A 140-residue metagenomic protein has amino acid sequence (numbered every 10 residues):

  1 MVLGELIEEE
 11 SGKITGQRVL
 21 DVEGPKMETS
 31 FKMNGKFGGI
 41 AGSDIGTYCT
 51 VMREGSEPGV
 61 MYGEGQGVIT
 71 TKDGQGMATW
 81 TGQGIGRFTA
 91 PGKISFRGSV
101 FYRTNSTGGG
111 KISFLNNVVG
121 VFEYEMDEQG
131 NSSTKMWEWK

Functional and structural regions predicted by a protein language model:
M1-K140: Beta-strand-enriched cores of mature, soluble protein domains
